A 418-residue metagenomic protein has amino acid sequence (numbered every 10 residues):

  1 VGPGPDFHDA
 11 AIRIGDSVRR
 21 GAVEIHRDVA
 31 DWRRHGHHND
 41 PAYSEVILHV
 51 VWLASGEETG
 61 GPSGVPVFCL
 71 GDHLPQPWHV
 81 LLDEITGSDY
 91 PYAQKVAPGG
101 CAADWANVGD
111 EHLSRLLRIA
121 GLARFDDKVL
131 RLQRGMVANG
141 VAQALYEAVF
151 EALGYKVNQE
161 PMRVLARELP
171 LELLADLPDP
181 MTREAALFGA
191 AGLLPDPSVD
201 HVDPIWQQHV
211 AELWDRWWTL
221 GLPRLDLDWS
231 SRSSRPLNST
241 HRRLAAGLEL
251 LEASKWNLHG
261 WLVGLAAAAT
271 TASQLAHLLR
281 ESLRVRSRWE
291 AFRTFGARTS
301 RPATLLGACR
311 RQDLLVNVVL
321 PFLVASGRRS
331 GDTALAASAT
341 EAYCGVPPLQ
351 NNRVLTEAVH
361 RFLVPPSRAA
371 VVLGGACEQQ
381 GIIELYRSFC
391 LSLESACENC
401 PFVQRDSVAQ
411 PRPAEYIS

Functional and structural regions predicted by a protein language model:
V1-P5, I12: N-terminal, Lys/Arg-enriched amphipathic/low-complexity engagement segments that precede the first folded domain
A11-A22: Active-site beta-strand-loop-beta-strand hairpin of nuclease catalytic cores that positions key catalytic residues
V18, H37-A42, I47-H49: Compact, well-ordered interaction domains used in eukaryotic information-processing assemblies
R20-D28, H49-V51: Active-site ExK catalytic segment of metal-dependent nucleases
G21-A22, A30-H38: Active-site-adjacent loop/helix micro-motif of nuclease/hydrolase catalytic cores
V50-D176: Internal, well-ordered alpha/beta segment that forms a basic, Gly-enriched binding/recognition surface
L117-G381: Hydrophobic, aromatic-lined core segments that form the binding pocket/scaffold for planar heteroaromatic ligands
V364-S418: Acidic, carboxylate-rich catalytic segments that either coordinate divalent cations
